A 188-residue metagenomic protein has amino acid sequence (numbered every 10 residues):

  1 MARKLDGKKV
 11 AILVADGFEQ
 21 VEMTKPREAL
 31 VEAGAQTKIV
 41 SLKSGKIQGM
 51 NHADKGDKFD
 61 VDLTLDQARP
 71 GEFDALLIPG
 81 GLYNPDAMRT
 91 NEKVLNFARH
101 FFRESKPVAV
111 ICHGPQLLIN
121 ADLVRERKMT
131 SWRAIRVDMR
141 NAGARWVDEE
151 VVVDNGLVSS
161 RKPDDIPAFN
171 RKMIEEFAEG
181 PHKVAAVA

Functional and structural regions predicted by a protein language model:
M1-E104, V108, Q116-K128, R136-A188: Extended, subdomain-level signal for the structured scaffold at the beginning of enzyme domains
C112: Catalytic nucleophile serine of serine hydrolases, specifically the conserved "nucleophile elbow" pentapeptide
